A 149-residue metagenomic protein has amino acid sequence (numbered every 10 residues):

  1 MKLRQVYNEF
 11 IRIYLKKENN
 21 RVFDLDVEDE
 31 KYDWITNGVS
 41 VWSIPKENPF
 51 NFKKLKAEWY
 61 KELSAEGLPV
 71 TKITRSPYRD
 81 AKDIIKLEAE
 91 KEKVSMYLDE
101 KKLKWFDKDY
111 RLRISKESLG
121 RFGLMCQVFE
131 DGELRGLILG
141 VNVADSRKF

Functional and structural regions predicted by a protein language model:
M1-F149: DNA polymerase processivity clamps
